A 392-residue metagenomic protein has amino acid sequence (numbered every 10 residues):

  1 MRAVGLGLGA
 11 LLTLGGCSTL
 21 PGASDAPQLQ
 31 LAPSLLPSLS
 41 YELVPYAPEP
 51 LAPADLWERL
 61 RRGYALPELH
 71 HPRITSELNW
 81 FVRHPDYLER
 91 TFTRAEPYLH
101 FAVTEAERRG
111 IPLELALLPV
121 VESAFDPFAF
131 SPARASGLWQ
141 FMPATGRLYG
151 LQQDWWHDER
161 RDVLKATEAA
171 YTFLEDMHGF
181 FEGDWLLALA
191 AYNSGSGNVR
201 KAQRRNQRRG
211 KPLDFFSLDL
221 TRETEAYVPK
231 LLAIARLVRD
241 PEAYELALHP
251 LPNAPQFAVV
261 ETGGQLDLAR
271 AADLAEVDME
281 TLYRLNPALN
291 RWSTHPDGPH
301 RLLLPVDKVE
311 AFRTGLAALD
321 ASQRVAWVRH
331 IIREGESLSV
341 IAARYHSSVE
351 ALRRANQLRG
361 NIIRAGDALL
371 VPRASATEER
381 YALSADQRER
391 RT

Functional and structural regions predicted by a protein language model:
G5-G15: Bacterial N-terminal signal peptides
C17-G110, L115: An acidic, Gly/Ser/Thr/Pro-rich helix-cap/linker signature
T19-P21, E223, R236-Q265, M279-T392: Extracytoplasmic low-complexity/disordered linkers and repeat tracts associated with LysM-containing
S76-T93, F125-P132, Q140-E168, T172-G183 (+3 more regions): Substrate-binding clefts and substrate-entry loops adjacent to catalytic sites of polymer-processing enzymes acting on
F81-L99, R108-I111, S131-W139, E159-A170 (+10 more regions): Solvent-exposed, acidic/flexible segments
I111-F128, A188-S194, T281-N286, L352-N356 (+1 more regions): Short, functionally critical alpha-helical segments immediately adjacent to catalytic or ligand/cofactor-binding
V120-A124, L138-L151, N193-N198, A233 (+1 more regions): Glycine-rich, acidic and aromatic/proline-enriched surface loops and short helix-turn segments that act as binding
A271-L274, I341: Short alpha-helical "recognition helix" segments of helix-turn-helix
